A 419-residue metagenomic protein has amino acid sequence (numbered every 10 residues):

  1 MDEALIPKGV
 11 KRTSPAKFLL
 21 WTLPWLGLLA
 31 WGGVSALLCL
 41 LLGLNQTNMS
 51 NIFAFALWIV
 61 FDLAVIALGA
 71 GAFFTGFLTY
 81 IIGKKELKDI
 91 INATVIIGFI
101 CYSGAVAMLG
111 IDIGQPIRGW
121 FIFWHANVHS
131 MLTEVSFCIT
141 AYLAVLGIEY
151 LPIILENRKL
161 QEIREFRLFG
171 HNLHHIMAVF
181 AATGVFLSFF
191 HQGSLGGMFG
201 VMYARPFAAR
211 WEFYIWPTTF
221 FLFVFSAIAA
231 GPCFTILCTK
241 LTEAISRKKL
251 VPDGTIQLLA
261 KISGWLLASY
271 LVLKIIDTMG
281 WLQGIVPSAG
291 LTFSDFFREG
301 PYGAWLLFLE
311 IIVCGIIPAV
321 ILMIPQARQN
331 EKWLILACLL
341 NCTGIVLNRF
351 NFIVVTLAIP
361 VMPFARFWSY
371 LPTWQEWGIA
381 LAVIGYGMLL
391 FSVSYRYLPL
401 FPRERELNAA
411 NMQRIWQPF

Functional and structural regions predicted by a protein language model:
M1-G71, T75-L78, I359, M388 (+3 more regions): N-terminal signal-anchor module of multipass membrane proteins
K8-V10, P15-A16, T22-A36, K84-E86 (+5 more regions): Long, contiguous internal "core" modules enriched in hydrophobic/ aromatic residues
V34, S50, L63-I66, N92-F99 (+8 more regions): Secondary-structure capping and boundary motifs in well-ordered enzyme cores
C39-W58, A64-E162, M177-G196: Transmembrane-helix bundle segments that line or gate the permeation/cavity pathway in multi-pass membrane proteins
L42-Q46, I117-F121, M202-P206, Q283-L291 (+1 more regions): Peri-membrane helix termini and adjoining interfacial loops of integral membrane proteins
G76-F77, E149-Y150, A319-L322, L390-Y395: Alpha-helical transmembrane segments
Y102-I117, T183-F189, A268-Y270, V346-V361 (+1 more regions): Hydrophobic alpha-helical transmembrane segments of integral membrane proteins
N330-F419: TerminUS-proximal long segments
